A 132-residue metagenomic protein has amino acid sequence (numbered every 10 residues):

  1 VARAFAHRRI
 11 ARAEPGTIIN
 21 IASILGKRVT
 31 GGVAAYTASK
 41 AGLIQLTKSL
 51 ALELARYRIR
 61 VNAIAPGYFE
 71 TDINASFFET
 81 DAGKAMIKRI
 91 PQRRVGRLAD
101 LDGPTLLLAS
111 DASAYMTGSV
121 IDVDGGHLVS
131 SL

Functional and structural regions predicted by a protein language model:
A2, S39, T47: Active-site helix of classical SDR
H7, L52-R56, A114: Alpha-helical segment proximal to the catalytic Tyr-Lys
S23: Residue(s) in the substrate-gating loop at a strand-loop-helix junction that position the organic substrate next
K27, I44, A65-S76: Short, flexible catalytic-loop segment of classical short-chain dehydrogenase/reductase
R28, T105-L106, T117-L132: Short C-terminal tail/terminal secondary-structure segment of NAD(P)H-dependent dehydrogenase/reductase domains
R28-A34, R56-Y57, R93, D111: Active-site loop immediately N-terminal to the catalytic Tyr-X3-Lys motif of short-chain dehydrogenase/reductase
R60-P66, E70, A109-A112, D122-D124: Conserved SDR Rossmann-fold cofactor-binding beta-strand/turn motif
I90-L101, A112: A conserved structural motif in NAD(P)-dependent oxidoreductases
